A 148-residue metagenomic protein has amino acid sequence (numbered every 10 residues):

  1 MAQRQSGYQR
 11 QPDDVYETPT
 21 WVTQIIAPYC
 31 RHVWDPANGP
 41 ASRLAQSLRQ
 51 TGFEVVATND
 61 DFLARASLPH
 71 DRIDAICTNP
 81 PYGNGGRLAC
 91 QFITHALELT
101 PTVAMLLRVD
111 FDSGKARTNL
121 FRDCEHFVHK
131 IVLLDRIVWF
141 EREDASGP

Functional and structural regions predicted by a protein language model:
M1-P148: Class I S-adenosyl-L-methionine-dependent methyltransferase catalytic core
